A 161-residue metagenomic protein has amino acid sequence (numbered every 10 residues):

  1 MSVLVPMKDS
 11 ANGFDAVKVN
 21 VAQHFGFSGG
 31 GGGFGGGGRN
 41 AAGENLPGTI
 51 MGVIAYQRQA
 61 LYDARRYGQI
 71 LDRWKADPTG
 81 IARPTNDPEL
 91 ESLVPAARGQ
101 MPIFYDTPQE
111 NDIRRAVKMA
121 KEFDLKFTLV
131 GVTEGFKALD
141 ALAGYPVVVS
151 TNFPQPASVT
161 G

Functional and structural regions predicted by a protein language model:
M1-E134: Polyanionic/metal-chelating signatures
F14, A138-D140, P156-G161: Short, charged, surface-exposed secondary-structure boundary motifs
P102, Y145-G161: His/Asp/Glu-enriched, well-ordered alpha-helical/loop segment that forms or immediately abuts the divalent-metal
A120, L139-G144: Acidic (Asp/Glu)-rich catalytic clusters
L125, G144-Y145: Short glycine/proline-enriched coil/turn segments at helix->beta-strand junctions
